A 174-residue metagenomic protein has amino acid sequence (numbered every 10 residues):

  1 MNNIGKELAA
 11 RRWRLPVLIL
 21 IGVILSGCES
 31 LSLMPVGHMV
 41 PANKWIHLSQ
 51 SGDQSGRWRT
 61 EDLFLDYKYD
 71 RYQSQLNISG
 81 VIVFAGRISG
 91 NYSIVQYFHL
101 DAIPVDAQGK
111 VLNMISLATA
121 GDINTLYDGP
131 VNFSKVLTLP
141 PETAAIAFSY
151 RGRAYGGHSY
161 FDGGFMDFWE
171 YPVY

Functional and structural regions predicted by a protein language model:
M1-C28: Sec-dependent bacterial lipoprotein signal peptides
L25-W45: Bacterial Sec signal peptide processing site at the extreme N-terminus
V40-H47, T138-Y174: Surface-exposed edge beta-strand/loop patches
L48-V81, A145, G152-G156: Post-signal-peptide N-terminal segment of Sec-exported extracytoplasmic proteins
V81-Y92: Short amphipathic, basic-aromatic surface patches that mediate peripheral association with negatively charged
Y92-L100: Short coil-to-beta strand junction motifs in C2/discoidin
A102-P104: Conserved aromatic beta-strand anchor motif in extracellular beta-sandwich/beta-rich domains
V111-G157: Short, solvent-exposed, Trp/other aromatic-anchored flexible loops in extracytoplasmic proteins
